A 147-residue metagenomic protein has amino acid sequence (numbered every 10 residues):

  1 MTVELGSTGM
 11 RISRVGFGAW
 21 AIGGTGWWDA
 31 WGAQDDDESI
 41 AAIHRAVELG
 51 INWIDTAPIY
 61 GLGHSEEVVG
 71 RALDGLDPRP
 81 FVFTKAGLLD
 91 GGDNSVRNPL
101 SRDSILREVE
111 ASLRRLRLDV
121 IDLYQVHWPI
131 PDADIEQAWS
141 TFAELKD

Functional and structural regions predicted by a protein language model:
M1-P80: N-terminal binding-site loop/beta-alpha segment at the start of enzyme catalytic domains that lines or forms
G16-W20, A42-V47, T84-L88, R115-V120 (+2 more regions): Short amphipathic alpha-helical segments, especially helix-boundary/capping motifs
W20-I22, A57-I59, K85-L89, V126-P129: Active-site beta-loop-alpha junctions enriched in small/polar residues
G26, G92-D147: Glycine/proline-rich, positively charged, aromatic-decorated active-site loop/lid region on the catalytic face
D55, E66, K85, D119-D122: Acidic active-site catalytic centers that drive phospho-/nucleotidyl reactions and related ester hydrolyses
G70-A72, L76-G87, G92, N98-S101: A contiguous, low-structure linker/loop signature
